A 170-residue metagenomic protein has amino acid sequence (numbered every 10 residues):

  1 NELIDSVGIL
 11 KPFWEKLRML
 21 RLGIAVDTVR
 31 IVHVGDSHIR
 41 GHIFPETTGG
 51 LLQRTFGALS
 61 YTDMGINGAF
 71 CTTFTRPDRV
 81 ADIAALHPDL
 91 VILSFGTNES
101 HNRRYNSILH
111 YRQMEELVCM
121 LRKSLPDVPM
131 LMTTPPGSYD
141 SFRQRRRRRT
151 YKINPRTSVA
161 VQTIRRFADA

Functional and structural regions predicted by a protein language model:
N1-H33, T75-D78: Membrane/wall-proximal cationic-aromatic binding patches
R18, C119, K123, Q162-R166: Surface-exposed alpha-helical segments enriched in charged/polar residues
G23-I24, I83, K123, R166: Structural motif
T28-C119, P126, Y139-S141, R156: Conserved SGNH/GDSL esterase-like catalytic core that processes O-acyl groups on lipids and polysaccharides
S94, T133-T134: Alpha/beta-hydrolase-fold catalytic nucleophile elbow
P126-D127, D169: Short glycine/proline-enriched coil/turn segments at helix->beta-strand junctions
P129-L131: Proline-centered loop/turn at the N-terminus of a beta-strand
S138-A170: Substrate-gating cap/lid alpha-helix
